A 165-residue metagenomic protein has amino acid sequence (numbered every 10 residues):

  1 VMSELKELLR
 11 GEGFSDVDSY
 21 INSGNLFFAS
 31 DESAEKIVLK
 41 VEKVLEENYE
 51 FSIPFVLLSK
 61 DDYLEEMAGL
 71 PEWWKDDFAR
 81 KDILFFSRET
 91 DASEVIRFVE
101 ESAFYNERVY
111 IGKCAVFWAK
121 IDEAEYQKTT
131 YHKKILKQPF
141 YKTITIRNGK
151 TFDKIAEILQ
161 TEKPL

Functional and structural regions predicted by a protein language model:
V1-S23, F27-L165: Surface-exposed, charge/polar-rich loops and edge strands
